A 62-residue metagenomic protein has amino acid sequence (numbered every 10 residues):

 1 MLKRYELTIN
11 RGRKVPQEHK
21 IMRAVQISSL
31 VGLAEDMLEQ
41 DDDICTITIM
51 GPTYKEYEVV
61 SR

Functional and structural regions predicted by a protein language model:
M1-Q17: Short aromatic-glycine-(Arg/Gly/Cys) micro-motifs in beta-strand/loop hairpins
R4, V25, L30-V31, K55-E56 (+1 more regions): Generic alpha-helical hydrophobic packing signal
R4-T8, I21, T46-T48: Ordered hydrophobic segments in well-structured contexts
R11, S28-S29, G51: Generic alpha-helical structural signal
V15-S29: A short, exposed loop/beta-hairpin motif centered on an aromatic-Gly-Thr core
V25-T46: A short, charged, amphipathic alpha-helix used as a generic interaction element across diverse proteins
E39-R62: Short, mixed-charge low-complexity intrinsically disordered segments
